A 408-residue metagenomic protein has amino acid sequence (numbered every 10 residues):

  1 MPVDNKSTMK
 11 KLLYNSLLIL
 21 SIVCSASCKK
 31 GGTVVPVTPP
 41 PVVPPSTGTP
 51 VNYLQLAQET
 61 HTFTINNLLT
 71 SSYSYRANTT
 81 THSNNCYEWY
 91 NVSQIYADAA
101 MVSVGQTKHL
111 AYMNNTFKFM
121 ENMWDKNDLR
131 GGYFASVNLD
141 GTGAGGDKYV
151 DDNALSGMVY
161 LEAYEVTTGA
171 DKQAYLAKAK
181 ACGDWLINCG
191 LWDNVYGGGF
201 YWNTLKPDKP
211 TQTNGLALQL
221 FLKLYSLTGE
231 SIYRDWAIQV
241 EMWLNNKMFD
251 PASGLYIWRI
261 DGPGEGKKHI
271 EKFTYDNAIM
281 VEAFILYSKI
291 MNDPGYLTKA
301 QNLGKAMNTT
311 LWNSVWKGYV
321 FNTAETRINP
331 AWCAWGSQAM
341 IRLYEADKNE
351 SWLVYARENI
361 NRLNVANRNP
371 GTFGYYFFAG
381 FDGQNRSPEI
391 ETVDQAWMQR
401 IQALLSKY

Functional and structural regions predicted by a protein language model:
P2, M9-N15, S21-Y53: Bacterial Sec-dependent N-terminal signal peptides
D4-N5, M9-K10, Y14, C28-K29 (+3 more regions): Generic cytosolic/nucleocytoplasmic N-terminal low-complexity/intrinsically disordered segments
S16-L17, T60: Compositionally biased, intrinsically disordered low-complexity segments enriched in polar/proline residues
V34-Y408: Glycan-recognition and catalytic cores of secretory/periplasmic carbohydrate-active enzymes
